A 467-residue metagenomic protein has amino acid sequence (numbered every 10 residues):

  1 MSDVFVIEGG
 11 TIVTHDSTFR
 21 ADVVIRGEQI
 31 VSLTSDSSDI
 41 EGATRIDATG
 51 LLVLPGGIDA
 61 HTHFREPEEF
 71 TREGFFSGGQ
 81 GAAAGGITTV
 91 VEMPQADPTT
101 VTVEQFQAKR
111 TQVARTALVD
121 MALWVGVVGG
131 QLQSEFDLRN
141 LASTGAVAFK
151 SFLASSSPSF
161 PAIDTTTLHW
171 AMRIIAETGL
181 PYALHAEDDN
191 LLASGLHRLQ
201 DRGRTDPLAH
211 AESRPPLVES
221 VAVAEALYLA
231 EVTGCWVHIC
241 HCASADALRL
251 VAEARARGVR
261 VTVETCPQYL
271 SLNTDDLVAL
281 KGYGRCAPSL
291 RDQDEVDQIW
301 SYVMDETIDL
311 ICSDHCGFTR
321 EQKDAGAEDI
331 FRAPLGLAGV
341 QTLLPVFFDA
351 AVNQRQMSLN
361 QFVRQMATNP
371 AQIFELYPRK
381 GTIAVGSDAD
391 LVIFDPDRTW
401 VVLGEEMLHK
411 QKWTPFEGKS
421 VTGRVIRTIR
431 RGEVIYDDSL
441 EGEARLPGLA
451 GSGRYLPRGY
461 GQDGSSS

Functional and structural regions predicted by a protein language model:
M1-P55: Histidine-rich, glycine-flanked metal-binding segment
G10, A325-D329, V385-Y455: C-terminal cap of metal-dependent C-N hydrolases
G10, E28, G50, H61 (+15 more regions): Divalent metal-coordination and catalytic microenvironments
A48-T116, Q133: Metal-associated gating/positioning segment near the N- to mid-region
I87-T89, V119, V147, D309: Short acidic/polar active-site loop segments enriched in Thr and Asp
V103-V119, H169-L184: Alpha-helix-loop-beta-strand connector modules within alpha/beta enzyme cores
Q133-I311: Histidine/acidic residue-rich metal-binding segments in metalloenzymes
T205-G234, Y283, D309-I311, G317-P396: His/Asp/Glu-enriched, well-ordered alpha-helical/loop segment that forms or immediately abuts the divalent-metal
